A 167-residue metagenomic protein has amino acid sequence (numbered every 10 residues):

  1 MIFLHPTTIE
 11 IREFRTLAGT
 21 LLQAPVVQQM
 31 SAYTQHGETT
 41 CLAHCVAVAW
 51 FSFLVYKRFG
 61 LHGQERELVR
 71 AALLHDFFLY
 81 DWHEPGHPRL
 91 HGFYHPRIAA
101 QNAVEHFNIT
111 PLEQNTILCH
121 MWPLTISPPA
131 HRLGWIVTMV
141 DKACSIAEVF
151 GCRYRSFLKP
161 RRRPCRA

Functional and structural regions predicted by a protein language model:
M1-A167: Metal-dependent phosphohydrolase cores
